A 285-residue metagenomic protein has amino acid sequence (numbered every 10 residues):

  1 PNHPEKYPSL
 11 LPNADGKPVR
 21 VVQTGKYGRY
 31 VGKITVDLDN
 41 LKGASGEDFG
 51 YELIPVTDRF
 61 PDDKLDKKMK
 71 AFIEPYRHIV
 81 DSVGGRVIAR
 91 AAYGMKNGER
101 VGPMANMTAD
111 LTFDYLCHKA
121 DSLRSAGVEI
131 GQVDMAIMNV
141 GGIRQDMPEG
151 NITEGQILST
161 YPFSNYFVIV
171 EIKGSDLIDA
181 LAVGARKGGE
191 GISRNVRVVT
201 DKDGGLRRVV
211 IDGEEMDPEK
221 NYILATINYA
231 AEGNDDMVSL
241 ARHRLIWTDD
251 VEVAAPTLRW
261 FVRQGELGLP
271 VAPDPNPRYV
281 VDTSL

Functional and structural regions predicted by a protein language model:
P1-S82, G188-G189, K202: Active-site-adjacent helix-turn-beta-strand microarchitecture at beta-sheet edges that either contains or buttresses
L11-V19, Y30, N106-L285: Feature captures C-terminal
V22, G43, D81-S82, R86 (+6 more regions): Generic detector of intrinsically disordered, low-complexity, polar/charged segments
Q23-Y27, G102, L158: Short Gly/Pro-enriched turn/cap motifs at secondary-structure boundaries
E47-I152: Hard-cation-handling environments
